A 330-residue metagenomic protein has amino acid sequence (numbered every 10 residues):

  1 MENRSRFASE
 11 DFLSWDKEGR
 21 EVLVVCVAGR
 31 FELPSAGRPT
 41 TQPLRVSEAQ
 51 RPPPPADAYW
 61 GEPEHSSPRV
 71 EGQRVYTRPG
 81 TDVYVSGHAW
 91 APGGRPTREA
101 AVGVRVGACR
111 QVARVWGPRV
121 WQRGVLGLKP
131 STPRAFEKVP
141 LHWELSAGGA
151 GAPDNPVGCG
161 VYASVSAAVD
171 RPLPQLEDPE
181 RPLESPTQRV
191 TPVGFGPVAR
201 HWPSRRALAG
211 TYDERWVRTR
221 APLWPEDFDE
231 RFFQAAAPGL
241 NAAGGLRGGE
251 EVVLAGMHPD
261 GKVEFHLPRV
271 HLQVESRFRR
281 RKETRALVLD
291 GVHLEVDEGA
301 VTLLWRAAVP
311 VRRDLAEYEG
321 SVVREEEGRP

Functional and structural regions predicted by a protein language model:
E2-P330: Extended intrinsically disordered or low-complexity segments
